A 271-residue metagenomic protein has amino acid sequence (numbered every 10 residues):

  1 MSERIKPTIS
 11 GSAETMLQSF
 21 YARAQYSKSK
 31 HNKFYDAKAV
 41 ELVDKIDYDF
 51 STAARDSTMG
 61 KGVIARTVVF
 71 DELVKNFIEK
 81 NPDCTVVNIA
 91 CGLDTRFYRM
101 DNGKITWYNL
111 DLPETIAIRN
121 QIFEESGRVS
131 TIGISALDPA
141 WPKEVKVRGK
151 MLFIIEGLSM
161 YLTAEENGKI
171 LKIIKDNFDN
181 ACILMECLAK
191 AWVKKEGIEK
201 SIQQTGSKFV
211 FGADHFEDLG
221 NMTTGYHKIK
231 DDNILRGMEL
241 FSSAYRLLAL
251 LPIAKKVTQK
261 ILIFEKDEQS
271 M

Functional and structural regions predicted by a protein language model:
M1-V87, C91-I134, V147: Rossmann-like AdoMet
P139-R148: Short amphipathic alpha-helix with an adjacent loop that forms part of the alpha/beta core around
F153-I154: A conserved beta-strand element that flanks and buttresses the S-adenosyl-L-methionine
Y161-I174: A short, conserved alpha-helix within the catalytic core of class I
N177-K190: Conserved beta-strand signature within the Rossmann-like core of class I S-adenosyl-L-methionine
K190-S207: Short, glycine-/aromatic-enriched active-site segment of Class I SAM-dependent methyltransferases
S207-I234: Short alpha-helix
G237, F241-M271: Core SAM-dependent methyltransferase catalytic element
